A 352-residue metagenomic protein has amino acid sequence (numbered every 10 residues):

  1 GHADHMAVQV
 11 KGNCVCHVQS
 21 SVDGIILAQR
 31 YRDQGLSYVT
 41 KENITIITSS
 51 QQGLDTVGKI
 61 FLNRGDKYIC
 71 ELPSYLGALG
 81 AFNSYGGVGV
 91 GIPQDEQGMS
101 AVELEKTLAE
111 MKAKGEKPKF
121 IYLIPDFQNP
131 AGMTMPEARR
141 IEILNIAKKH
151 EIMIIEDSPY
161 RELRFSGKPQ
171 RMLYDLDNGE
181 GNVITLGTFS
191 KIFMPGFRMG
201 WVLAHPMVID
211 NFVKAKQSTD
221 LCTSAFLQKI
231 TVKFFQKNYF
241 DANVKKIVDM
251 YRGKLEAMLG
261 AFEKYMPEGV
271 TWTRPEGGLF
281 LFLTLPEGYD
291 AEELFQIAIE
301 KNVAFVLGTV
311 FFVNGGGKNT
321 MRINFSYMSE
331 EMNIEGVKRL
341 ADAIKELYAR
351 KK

Functional and structural regions predicted by a protein language model:
H5-K11, I25: Short, intrinsically disordered low-complexity segments enriched in Ser/Thr with adjacent Pro
D23, L27-H150, I155, R161-D177 (+3 more regions): Conserved core of the PLP fold type I
P159, L163, I299-R322: Conserved PLP cofactor-binding pocket of PLP-dependent enzymes
E162, P169, Y174-N211: Active-site PLP attachment segment
F212-Q217, K237-L259: Structural signature of PLP-dependent enzymes
V232, V248-L259, T271-T284: Conserved glycine-rich beta-strand-loop-beta hairpin in the small C-terminal domain of fold type I
G269-K301: Conserved PLP-binding catalytic core of the aspartate aminotransferase-like
E300, N314-K352: PLP-dependent enzyme catalytic core of the Aspartate aminotransferase-like
